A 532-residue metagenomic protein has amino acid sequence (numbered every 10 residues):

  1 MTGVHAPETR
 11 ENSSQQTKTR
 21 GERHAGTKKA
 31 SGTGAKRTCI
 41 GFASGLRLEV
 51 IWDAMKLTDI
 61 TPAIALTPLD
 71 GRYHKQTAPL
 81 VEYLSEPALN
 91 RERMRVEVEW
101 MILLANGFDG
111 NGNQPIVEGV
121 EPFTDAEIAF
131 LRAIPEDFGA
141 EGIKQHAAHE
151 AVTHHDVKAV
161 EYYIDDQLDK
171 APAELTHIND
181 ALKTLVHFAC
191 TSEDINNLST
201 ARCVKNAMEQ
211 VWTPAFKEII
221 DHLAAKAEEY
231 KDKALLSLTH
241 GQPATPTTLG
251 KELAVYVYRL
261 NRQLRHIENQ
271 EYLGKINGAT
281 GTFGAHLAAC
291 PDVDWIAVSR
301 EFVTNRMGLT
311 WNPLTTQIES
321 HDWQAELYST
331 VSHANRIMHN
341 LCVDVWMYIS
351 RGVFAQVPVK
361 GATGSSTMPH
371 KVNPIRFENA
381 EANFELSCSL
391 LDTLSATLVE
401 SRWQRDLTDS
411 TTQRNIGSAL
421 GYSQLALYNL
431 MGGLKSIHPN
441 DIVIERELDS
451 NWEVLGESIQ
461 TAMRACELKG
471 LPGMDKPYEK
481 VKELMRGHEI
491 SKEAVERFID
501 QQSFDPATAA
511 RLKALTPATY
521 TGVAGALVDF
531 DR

Functional and structural regions predicted by a protein language model:
K56-F283, C290, D294-F302, G364-S365 (+6 more regions): A helix-coil-helix interface module used to build multimeric assemblies and to scaffold catalytic/cofactor sites
K56-R91, E118-V120, H149-H154, G352-F354 (+1 more regions): Glycine-rich cofactor/substrate-binding loops
E97-L103, I219, L223-K226, Y230 (+11 more regions): Amphipathic alpha-helices that form helix-helix packing interfaces
I102-L103, R202-F216, Y328-R336, N340 (+2 more regions): Alpha-helical support elements that line or immediately flank enzyme active sites and cofactor-binding pockets
W295-F377, E381: Acidic, glycine-rich loop-and-beta core segments that form the ion-binding/anion-interacting portion of active sites
